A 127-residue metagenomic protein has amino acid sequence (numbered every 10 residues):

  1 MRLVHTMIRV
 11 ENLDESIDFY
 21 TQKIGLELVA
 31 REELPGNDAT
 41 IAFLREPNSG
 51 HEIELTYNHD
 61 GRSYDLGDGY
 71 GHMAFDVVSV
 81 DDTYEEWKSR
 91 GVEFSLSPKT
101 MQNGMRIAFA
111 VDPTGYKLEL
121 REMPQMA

Functional and structural regions predicted by a protein language model:
M1-I17, Y70-M73, R121-A127: N-terminal beta-strand motif that seeds the catalytic metal site of vicinal oxygen chelate
R2, V29-E33, F43, F75 (+1 more regions): Vicinal oxygen chelate
M7-G50: Core segments of cupin and vicinal oxygen chelate
N12-L13, V77-D81: Helix N-cap motif at beta-to-alpha junctions
P35-G36, S63-D65: Short glycine/serine/proline-enriched coil/turn segments at secondary-structure junctions
D38, G69, G104: Exposed loop/turn and edge beta-strand positions of beta-sandwich/beta-sheet ligand-binding modules
P47-H51, D60-R62, V80-D82: Short, charged/polar surface micro-motifs in flexible loops or helix N-caps
